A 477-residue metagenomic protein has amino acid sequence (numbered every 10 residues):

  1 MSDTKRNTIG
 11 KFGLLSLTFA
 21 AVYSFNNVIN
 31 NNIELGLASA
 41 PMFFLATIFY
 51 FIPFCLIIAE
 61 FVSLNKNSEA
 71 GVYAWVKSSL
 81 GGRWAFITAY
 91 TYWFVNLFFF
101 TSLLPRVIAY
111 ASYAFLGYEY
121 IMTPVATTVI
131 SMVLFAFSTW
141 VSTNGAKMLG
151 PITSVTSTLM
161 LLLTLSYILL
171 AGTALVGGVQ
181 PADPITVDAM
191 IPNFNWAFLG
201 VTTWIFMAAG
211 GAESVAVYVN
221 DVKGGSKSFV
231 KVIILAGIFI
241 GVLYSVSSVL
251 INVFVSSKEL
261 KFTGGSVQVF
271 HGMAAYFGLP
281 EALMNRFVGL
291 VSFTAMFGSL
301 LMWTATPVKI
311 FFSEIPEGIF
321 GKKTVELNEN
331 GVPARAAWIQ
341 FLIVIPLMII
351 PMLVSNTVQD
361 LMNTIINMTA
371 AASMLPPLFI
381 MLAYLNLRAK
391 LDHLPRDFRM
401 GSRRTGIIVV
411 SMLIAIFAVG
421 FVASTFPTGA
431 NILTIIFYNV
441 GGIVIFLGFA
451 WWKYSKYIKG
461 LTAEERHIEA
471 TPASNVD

Functional and structural regions predicted by a protein language model:
M1-P41, L45, F51-N67, A189-I191 (+1 more regions): Membrane-interface "cap" regions at the ends of multi-pass membrane proteins
S2-K5, S63, Y113, V133-T156 (+2 more regions): Membrane-water interface regions at transmembrane-helix termini and the short interhelical loops of multi-pass membrane
K5, L327-N330, M374-F426: C-terminal membrane-solvent junction of multi-pass transporters and transport-like membrane proteins
R6-F12, T128, K223-G225, L235-I240 (+2 more regions): Loop-to-transmembrane helix boundary motifs in multi-pass membrane proteins
N7, P41, M122-A126, P151-G289 (+1 more regions): Helix-loop-helix junctions that connect adjacent transmembrane segments in multi-pass membrane transporters
L56-E60, S68-F135, W140, M296-I310 (+3 more regions): Hydrophobic transmembrane alpha-helices that form the core helical bundles of multi-pass secondary transporters
A74-W75, G81, I238-L301, F320-T369: TM-loop-TM module centered on a large, flexible mid-protein loop between adjacent transmembrane helices in multi-pass
T128-Q180, I233-I238, I366-F379, T405-M412 (+1 more regions): Membrane-interface loop-to-helix entry segments
